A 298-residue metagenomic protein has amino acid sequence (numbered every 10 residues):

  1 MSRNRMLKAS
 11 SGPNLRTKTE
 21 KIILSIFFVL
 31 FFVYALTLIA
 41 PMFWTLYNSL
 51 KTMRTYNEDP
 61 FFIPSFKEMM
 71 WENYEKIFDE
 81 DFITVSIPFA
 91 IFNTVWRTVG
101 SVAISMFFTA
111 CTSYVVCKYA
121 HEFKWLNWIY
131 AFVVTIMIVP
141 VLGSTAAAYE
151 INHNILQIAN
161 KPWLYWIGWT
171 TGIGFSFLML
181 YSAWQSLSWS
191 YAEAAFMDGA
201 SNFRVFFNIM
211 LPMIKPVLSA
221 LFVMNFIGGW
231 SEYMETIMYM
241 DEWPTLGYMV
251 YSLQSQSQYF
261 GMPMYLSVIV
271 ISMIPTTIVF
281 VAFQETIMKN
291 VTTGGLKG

Functional and structural regions predicted by a protein language model:
N4-L7, G12-R16, L24-G298: A structural signal for multi-pass alpha-helical bundles of membrane permease subunits that mediate small-molecule
